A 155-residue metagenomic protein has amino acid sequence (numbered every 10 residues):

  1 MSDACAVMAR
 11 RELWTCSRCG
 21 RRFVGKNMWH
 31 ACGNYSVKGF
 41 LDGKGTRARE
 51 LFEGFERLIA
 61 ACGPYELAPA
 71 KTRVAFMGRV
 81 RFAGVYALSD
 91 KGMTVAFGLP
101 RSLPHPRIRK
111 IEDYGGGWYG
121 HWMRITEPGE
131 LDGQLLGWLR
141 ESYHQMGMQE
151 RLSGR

Functional and structural regions predicted by a protein language model:
M1-R155: Charge-dense, helix-prone N-terminal extensions
